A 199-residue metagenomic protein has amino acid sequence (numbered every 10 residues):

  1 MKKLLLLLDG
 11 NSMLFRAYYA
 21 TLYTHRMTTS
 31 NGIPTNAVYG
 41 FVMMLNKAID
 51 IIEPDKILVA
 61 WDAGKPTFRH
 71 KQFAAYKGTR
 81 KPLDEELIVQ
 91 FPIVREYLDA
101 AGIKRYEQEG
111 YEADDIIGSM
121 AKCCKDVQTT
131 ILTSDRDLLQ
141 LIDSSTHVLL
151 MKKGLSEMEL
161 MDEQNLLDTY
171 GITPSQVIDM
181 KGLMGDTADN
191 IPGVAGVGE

Functional and structural regions predicted by a protein language model:
M1-K104, K153: Domain-level signal for Mg2+-assisted phosphodiester chemistry and nucleotide/NA-binding surfaces in nucleic-acid
K2, Y23, M27-T28, G78-E199: Extended two-metal-dependent nuclease catalytic cores across DNA- and RNA-processing enzymes
